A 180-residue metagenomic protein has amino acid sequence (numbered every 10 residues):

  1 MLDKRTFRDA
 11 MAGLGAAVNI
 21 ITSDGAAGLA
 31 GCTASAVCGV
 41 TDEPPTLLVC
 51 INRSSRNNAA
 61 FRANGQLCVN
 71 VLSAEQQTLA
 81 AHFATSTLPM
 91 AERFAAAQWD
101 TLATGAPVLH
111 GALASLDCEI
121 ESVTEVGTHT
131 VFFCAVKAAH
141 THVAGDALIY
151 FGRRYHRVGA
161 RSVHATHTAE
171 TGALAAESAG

Functional and structural regions predicted by a protein language model:
M1-G180: Basic, polyanion-binding surface patches
